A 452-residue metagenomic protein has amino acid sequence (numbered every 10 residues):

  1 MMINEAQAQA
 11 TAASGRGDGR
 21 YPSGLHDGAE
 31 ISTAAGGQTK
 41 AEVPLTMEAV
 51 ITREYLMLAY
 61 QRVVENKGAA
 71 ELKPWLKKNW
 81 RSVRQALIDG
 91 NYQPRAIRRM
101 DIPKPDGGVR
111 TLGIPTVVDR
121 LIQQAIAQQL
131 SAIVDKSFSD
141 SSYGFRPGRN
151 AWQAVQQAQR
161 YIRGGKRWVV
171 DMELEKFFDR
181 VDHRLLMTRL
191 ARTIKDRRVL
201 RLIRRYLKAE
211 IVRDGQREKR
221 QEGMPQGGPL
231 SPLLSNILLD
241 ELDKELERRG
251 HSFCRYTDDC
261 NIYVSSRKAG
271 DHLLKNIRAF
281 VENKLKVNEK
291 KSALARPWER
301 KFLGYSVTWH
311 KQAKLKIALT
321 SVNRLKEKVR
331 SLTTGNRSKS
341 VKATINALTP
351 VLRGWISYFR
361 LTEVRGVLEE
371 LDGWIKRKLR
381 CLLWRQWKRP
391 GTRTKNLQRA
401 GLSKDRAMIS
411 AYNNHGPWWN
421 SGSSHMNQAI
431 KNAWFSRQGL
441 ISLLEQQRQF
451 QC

Functional and structural regions predicted by a protein language model:
M1-K78: Non-catalytic, polymerase-adjacent accessory regions of viral genome-replication enzymes
W75, P115, Y263-S265: Short hydrophobic/aromatic beta-strand micro-patches that form the beta-sheet surface supporting nucleotide- or nucleic
N79-D101, P105, S137-R149, Q153-K301: Conserved polymerase palm-domain catalytic core
K208, A279-R353: A conserved non-catalytic segment of reverse transcriptases and RNA-directed RNA polymerases corresponding to the late
K219-M224, A313-K314, R330-T344, G354-V367 (+1 more regions): Short, solvent-exposed helix-loop connector elements
S292-R300, A347-V351, L368-K376, G391-A400: A glycine-rich phosphate-binding loop feature that marks nucleotide/adenosyl-phosphate handling sites
W387-C452: Extended C-terminal regions of large enzymes
